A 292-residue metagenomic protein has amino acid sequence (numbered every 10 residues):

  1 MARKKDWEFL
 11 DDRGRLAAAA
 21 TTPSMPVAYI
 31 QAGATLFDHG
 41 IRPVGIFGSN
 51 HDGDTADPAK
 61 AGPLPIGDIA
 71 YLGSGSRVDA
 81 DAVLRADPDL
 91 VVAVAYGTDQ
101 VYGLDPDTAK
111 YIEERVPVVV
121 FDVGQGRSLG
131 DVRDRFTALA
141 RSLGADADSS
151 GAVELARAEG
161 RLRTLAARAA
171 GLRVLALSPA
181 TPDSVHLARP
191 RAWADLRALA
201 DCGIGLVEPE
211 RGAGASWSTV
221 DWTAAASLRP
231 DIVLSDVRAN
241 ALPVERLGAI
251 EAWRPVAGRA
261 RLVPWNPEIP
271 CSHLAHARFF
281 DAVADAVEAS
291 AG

Functional and structural regions predicted by a protein language model:
M1-A34, A145-S178, V237-I250, W265-N266 (+1 more regions): Bacterial Sec-exported substrate-binding components of ABC uptake systems
D11-R13, L72-D79, G212-D221: Short helix-initiation/N-cap motifs at beta->coil->alpha
Y29-A86, A95-V101: A short, structured surface patch at a secondary-structure boundary
A32-A34, S49-D52, L90, G97-Q100 (+4 more regions): Solvent-exposed loop/turn segments at secondary-structure junctions within structured extracellular/periplasmic domains
A80-Y96, A225, R229-S235: Proline-aspartate-enriched helix->loop->beta-strand connector
T108-T181, I269-G292: Extracytoplasmic substrate-binding proteins
E114, G130-D131, T223-G292: Structured C-terminal subdomain patch of bacterial secreted/periplasmic proteins
V185-W217: Alpha-helical, coiled-coil/dimerization segments enriched in small aliphatic residues
